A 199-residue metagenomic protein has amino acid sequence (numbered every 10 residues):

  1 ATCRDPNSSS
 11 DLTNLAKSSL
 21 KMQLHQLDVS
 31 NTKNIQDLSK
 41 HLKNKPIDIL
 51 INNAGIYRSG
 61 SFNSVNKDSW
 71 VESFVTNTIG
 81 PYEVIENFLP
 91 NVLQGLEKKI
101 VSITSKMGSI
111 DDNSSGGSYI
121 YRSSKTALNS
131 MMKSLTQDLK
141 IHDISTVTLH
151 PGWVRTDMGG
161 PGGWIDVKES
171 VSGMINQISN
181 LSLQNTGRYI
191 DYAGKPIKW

Functional and structural regions predicted by a protein language model:
A1-P46, R58: Short-chain dehydrogenase/reductase
S39, I85, M132, V171-M174: Short-chain dehydrogenase/reductase
I51, V84-F88, V92, M131-M132: Hydrophobic positions on the long internal alpha-helix of Rossmann-like NAD(P)-dependent oxidoreductase domains
N52, K99-S105, S145-H150: Structural signature of the Rossmann-like NAD(P)-dependent dehydrogenase/reductase core
I56-F74, L93-K140: Catalytic loop of short-chain dehydrogenase/reductase
T148-L149, G160-W199: C-terminal helical subdomain
P151-D157: Short, flexible catalytic-loop segment of classical short-chain dehydrogenase/reductase
